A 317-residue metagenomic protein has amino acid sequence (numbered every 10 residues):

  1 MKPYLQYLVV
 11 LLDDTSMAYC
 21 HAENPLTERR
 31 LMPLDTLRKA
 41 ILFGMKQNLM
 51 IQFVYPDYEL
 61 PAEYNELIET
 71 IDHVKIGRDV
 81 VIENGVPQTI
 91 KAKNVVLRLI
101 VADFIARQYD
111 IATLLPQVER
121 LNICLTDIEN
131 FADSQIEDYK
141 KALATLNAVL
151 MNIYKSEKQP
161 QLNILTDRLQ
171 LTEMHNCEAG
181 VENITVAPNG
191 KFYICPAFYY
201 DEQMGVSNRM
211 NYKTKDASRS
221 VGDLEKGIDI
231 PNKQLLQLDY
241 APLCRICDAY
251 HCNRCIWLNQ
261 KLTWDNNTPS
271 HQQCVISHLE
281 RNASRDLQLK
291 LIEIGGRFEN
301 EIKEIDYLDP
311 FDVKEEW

Functional and structural regions predicted by a protein language model:
M1-K39, F43, Q47: Canonical Radical SAM [4Fe-4S] cluster-binding loop centered on the CxxxCxxC motif and its immediate flanking residues
D13-M17, M174, A241-C244, A249-C252 (+1 more regions): Residues immediately within or flanking Cys/His clusters that coordinate Zn2+ in small zinc-binding modules
D35-E137: Radical SAM/AdoMet-radical enzyme domain recognition
A142-R168, A197-N253: C-terminal accessory region of radical SAM enzymes
C177-V181: Short, small/polar residue-rich loop motifs at catalytic or cofactor-binding pockets
A187: Short, acidic, Ser/Thr-enriched surface-loop or helix-capping motifs
K191-Y193: Hydrophobic "anchor" residues
R245-W317: Radical SAM enzyme core and accessory elements
